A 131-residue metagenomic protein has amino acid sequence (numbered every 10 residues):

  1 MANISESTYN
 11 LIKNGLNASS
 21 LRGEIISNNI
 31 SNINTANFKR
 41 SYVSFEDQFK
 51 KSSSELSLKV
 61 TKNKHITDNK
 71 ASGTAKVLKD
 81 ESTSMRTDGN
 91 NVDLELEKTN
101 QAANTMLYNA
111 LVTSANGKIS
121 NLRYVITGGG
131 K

Functional and structural regions predicted by a protein language model:
M1-K131: Amphipathic alpha-helical polymerization modules
